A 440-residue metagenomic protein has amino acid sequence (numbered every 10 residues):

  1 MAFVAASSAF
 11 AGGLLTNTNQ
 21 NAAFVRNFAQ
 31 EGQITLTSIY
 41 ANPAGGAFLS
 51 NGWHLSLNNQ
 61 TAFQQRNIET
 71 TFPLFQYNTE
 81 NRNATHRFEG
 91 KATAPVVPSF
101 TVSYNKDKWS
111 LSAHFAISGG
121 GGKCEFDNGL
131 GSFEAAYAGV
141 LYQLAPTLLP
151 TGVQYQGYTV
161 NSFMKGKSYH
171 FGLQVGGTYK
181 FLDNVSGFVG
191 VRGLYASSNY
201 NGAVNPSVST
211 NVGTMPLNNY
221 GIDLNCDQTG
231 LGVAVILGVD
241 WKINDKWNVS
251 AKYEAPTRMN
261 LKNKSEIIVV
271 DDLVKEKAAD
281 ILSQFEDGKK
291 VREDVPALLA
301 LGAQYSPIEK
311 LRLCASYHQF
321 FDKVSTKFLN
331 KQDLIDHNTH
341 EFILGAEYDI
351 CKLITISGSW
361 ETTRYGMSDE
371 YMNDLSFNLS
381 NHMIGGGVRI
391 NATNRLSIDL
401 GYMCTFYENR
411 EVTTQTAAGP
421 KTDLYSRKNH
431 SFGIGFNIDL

Functional and structural regions predicted by a protein language model:
M1-A5: Sec-dependent N-terminal signal peptides
S7-I117, F377: N-terminal, post-signal peptide beta-strand-biased segments of exported outer-membrane/organellar beta-barrel and other
G12-I34, V97-S99, S103-L440: Outer-membrane beta-barrel porins/channels
